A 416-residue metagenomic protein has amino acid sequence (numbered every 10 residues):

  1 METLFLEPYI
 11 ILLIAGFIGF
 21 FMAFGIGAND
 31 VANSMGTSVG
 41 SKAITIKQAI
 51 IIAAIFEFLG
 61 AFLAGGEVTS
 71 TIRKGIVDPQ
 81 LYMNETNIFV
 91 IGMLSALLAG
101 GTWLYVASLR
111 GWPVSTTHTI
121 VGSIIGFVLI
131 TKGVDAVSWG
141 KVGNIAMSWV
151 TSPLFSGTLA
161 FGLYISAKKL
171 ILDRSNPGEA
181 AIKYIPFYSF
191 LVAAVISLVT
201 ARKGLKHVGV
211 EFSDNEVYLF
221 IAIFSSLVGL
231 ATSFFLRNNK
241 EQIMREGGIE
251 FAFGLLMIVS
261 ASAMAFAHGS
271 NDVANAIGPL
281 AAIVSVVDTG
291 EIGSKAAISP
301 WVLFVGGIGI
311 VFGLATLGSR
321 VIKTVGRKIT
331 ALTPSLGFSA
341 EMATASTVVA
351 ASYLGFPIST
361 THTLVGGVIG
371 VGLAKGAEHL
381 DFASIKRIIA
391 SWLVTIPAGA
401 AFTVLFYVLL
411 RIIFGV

Functional and structural regions predicted by a protein language model:
M1-V416: Alpha-helical transmembrane segments and immediately membrane-proximal extracytoplasmic
